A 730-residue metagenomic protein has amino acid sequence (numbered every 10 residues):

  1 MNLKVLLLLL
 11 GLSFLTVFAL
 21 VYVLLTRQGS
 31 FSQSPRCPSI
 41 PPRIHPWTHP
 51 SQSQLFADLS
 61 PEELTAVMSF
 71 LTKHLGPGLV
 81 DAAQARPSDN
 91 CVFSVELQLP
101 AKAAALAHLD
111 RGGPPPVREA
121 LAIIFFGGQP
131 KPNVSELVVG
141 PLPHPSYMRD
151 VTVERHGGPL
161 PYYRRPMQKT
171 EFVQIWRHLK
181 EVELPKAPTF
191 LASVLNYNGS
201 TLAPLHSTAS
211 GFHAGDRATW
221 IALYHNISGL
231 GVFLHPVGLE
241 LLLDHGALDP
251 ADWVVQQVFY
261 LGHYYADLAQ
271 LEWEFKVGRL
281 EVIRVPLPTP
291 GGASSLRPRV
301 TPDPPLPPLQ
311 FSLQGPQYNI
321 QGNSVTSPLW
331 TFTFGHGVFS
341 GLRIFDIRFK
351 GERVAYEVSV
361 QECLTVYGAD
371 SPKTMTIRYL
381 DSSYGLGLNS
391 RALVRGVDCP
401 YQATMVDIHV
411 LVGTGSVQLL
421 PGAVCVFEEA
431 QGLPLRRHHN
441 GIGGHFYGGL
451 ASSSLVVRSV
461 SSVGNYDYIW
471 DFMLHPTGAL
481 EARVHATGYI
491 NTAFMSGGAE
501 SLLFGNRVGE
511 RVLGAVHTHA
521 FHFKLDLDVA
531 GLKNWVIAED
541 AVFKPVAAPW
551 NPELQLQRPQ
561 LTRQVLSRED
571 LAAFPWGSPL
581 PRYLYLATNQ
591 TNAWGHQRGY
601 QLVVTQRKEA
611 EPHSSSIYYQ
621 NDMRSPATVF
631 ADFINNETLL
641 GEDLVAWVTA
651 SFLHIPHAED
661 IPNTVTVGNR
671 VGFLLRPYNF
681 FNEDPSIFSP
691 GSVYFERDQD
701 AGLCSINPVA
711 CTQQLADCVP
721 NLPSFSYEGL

Functional and structural regions predicted by a protein language model:
N2-H213, R217-L342, D346-A479, H485 (+2 more regions): Extended effector regions of multi-domain proteins
